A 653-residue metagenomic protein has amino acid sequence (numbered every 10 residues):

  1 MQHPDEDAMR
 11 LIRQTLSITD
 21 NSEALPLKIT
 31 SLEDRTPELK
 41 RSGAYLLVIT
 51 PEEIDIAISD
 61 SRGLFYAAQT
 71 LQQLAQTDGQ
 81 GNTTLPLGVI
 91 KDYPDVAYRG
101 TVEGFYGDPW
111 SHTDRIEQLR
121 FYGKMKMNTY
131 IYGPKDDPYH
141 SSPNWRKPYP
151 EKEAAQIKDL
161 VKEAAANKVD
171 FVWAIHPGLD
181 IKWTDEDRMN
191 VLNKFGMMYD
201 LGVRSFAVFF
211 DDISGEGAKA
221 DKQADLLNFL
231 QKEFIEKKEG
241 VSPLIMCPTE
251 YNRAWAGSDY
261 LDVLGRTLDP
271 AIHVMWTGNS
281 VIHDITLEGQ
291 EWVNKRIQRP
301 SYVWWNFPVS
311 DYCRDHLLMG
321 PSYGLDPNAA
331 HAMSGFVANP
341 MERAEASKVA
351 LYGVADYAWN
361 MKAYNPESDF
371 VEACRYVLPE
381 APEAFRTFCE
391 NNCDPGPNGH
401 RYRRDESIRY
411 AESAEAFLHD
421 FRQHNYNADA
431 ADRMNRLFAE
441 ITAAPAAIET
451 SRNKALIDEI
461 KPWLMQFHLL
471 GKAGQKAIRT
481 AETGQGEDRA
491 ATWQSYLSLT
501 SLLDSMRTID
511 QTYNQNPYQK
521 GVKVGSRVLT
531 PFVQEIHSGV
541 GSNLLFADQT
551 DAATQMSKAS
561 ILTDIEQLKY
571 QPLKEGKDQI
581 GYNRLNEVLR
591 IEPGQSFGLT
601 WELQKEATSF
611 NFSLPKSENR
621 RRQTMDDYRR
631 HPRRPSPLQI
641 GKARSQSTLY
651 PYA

Functional and structural regions predicted by a protein language model:
M1-V96: Contiguous, structured surface segment used for ligand recognition
I12-T15, T70-Q72, D78, V349-N360 (+3 more regions): Short, Φ-rich (hydrophobic/aromatic) sequence segments
G43, Y364-D564: C-terminal functional modules
Q76-G79, G104-F105, K194, D200-R204 (+1 more regions): Catalytic-core regions of glycoside hydrolase
V89-D95, V263-R266, W601: Short boundary motifs at domain starts and secondary-structure transition points
V102-V274: Aromatic-lined carbohydrate-binding surfaces of glycoside hydrolases
F532, L544-R633, A643-Q646, Y650-P651: Disordered, acidic Ser/Thr/Pro-rich linker "stalks" and the adjacent N-terminal cap of the next globular domain
P635-L638: Acidic, glycine/polar-enriched metal-coordinating patches/loops that mediate binding to polyanionic ligands
